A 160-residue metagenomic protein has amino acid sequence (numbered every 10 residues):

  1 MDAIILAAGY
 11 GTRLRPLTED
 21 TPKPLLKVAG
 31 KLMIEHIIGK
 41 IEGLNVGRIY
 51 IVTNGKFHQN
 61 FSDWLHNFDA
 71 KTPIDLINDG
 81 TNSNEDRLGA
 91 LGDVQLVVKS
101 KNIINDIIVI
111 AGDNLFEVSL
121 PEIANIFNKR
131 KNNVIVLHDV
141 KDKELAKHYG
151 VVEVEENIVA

Functional and structural regions predicted by a protein language model:
D2-I5, R13, K27, K31-I110 (+1 more regions): Conserved N-terminal catalytic core of the sugar/cofactor nucleotidyltransferase
L14, L25, V159: Short clusters of hydrophobic/aromatic residues that line enzyme substrate/ligand-binding pockets
P16-L17, H66-F68, K99-S100, A124-I126 (+2 more regions): Short secondary-structure boundary/capping segments
E19-K23: Short alpha-helical oligomerization interface
L25, L76, N133-I135: Conserved beta-strand scaffold positions in the cores of enzyme catalytic domains, especially in NTP/NDP-utilizing
G112-L115: The conserved acidic donor/metal-binding loop of glycosyltransferases
E117-A160: Conserved core of the sugar-phosphate nucleotidyltransferase
